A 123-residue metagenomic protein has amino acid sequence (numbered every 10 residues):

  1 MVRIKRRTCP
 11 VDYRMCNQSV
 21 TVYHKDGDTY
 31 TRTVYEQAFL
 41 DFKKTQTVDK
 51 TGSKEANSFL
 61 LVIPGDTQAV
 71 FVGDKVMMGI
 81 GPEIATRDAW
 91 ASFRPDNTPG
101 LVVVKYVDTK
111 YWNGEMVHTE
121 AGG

Functional and structural regions predicted by a protein language model:
M1-V62, D96-P99, Y106-G123: N-terminal disorder-to-order initiation segments that are Gly/Lys/Arg-biased and fold into the first beta/loop/alpha
T67-K105: Short, acidic/charged, Gly/Pro-enriched secondary-structure junctions
